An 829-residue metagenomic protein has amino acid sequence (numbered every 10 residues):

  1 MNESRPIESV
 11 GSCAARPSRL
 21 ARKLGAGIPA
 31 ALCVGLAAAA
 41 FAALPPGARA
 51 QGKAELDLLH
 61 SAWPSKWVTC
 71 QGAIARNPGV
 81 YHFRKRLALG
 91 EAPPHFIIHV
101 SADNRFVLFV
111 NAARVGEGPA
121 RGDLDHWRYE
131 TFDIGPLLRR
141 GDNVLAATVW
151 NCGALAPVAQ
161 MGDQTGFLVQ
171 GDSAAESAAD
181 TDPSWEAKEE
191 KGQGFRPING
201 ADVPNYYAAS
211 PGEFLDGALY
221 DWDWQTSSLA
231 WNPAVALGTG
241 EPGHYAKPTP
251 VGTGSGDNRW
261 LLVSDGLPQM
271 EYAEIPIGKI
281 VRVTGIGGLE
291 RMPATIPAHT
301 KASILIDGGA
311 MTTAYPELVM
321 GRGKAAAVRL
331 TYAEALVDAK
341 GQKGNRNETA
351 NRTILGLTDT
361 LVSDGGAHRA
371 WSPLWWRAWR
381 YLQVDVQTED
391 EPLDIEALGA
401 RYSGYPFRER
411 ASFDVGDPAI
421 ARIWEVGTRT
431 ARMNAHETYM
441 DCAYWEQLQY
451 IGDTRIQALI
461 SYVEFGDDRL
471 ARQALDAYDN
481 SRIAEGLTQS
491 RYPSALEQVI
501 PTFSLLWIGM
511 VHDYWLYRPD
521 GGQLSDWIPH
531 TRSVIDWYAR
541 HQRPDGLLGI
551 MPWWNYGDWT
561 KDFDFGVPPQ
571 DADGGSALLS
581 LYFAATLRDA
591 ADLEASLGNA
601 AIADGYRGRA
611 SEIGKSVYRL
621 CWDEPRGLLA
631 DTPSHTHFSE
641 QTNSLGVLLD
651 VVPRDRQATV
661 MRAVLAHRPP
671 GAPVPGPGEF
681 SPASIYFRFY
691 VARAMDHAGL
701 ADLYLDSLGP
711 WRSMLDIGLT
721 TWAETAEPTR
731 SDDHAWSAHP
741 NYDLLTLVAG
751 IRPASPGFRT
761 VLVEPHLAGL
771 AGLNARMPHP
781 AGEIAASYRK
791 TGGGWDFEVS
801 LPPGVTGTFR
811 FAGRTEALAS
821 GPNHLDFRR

Functional and structural regions predicted by a protein language model:
M1-K23: N-terminal secretory signal peptides that target proteins for export/translocation
G27-A43: Bacterial N-terminal signal peptides
A39-A42, A48-G52: Boundary at the C-terminal end of the N-terminal hydrophobic targeting segment
Q51-Y444, D453, R469-L470, A474 (+4 more regions): Extracellular/oxidizing-compartment recognition motifs
R86-A88, D133-G135, L305-D307, V362 (+5 more regions): Generic structural detector for well-ordered beta-strands
R139-R140, P803, S820: Surface-exposed loops/turns
R380-Y381, G807, E816-R829: C-terminal beta-strand-rich structural cap/linker in extracellular carbohydrate-active enzymes
Q449-E798, P803-G813: Active-site core of glycosidic bond-cleaving carbohydrate-active enzymes
